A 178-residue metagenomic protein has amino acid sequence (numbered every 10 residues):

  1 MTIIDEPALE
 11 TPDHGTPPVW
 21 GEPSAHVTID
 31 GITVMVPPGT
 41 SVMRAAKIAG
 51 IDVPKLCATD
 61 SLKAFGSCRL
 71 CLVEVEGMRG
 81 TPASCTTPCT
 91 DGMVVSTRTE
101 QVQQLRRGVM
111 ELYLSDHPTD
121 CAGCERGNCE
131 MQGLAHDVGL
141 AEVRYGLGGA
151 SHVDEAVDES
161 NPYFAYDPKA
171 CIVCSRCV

Functional and structural regions predicted by a protein language model:
M1-H14, P18-A25, P38, V53 (+1 more regions): Ubiquitin-like/PB1-type beta-grasp interaction modules and other compact soluble beta-rich domains
T2-G15, R69-V178: Fe-S ferredoxin-like electron-transfer domains and their immediately adjacent linker/connector regions across
W20-E22, I29, E159: Short, solvent-exposed coil/turn segments
A25-D91, E100-L105: N-terminal cofactor/phosphate-binding cores enriched in small/glycine residues, especially glycine-rich loops such as
